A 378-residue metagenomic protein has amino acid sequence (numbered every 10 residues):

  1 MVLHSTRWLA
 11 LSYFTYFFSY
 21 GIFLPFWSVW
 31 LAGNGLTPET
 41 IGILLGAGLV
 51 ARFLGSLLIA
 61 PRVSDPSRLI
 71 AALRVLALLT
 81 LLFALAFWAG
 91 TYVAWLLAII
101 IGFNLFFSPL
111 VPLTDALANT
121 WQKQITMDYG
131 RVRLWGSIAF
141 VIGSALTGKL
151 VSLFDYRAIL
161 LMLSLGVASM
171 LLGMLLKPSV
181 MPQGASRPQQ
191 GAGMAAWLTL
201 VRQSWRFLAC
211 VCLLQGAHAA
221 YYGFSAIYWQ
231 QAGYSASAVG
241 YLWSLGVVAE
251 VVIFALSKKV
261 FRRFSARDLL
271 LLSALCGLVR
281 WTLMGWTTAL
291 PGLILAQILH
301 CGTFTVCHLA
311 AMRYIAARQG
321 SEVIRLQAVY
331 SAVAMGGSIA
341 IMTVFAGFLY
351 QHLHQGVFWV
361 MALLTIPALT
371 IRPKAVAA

Functional and structural regions predicted by a protein language model:
M1-L3, K177-L213: Juxtamembrane intracellular "pre-TM" segments in multi-pass secondary transporters
V2-L49, Q203-L242, H308: Helix-loop boundary and gating motifs at the non-cytosolic
F14, F83, V93-P112, C212-L213 (+1 more regions): Hydrophobic core of transmembrane alpha-helices in multi-pass small-molecule transporters, especially MFS/SLC-type
W27, F107-K123, T305-Q319: Intracellular juxtamembrane helix-capping segments at the cytosolic ends of symmetry-related transmembrane helices
L54-R68, V151-S152, V252-S265, Y350: Helix-to-loop junctions at the C-terminal end of transmembrane segments in multipass secondary transporters
A71-L85, S164, D268-L283: Structural signature of the two symmetry-related core transmembrane helices
I159-L175, G356-K374: Symmetry-related core transmembrane helices of the 12-TM Major Facilitator Superfamily/SLC fold
I324-L353: A late C-terminal transmembrane helix in Major Facilitator Superfamily
